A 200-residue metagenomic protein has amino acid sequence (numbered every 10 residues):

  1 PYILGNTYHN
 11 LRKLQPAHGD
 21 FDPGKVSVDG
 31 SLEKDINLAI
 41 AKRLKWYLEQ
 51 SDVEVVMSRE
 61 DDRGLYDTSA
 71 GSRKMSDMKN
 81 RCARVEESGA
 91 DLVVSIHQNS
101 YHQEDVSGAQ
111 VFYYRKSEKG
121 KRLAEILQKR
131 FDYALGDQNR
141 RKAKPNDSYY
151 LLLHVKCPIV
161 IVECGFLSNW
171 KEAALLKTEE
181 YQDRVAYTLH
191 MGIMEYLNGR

Functional and structural regions predicted by a protein language model:
P1-R200: Catalytic-site microenvironment of enzymes that process N-acetyl-hexosamine-containing cell-wall polysaccharides
